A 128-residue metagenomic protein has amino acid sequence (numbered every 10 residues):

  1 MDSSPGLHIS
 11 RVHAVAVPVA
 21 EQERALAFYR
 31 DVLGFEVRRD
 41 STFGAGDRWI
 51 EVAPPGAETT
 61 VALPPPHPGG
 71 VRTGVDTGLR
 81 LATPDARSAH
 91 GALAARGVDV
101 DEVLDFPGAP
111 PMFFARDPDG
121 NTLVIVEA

Functional and structural regions predicted by a protein language model:
M1-H8, A14-V17, R38-S41, R48 (+1 more regions): Vicinal oxygen chelate
I9, V17-T59: Core segments of cupin and vicinal oxygen chelate
V12-A14, G74-L79: Eukaryotic phosphotyrosine signaling hubs
A16-P18, A53, R80-P84, V126: Short hydrophobic/aromatic beta-strand micro-patches that form the beta-sheet surface supporting nucleotide- or nucleic
Q22, P84-R87: Helix N-cap motif at beta-to-alpha junctions
F28, R87-A92: Short amphipathic alpha-helices within nucleic acid-binding modules
G44, G70-R72: Short glycine/serine/proline-enriched coil/turn segments at secondary-structure junctions
P55-T60, P68-G70, A86-S88: Short, charged/polar surface micro-motifs in flexible loops or helix N-caps
